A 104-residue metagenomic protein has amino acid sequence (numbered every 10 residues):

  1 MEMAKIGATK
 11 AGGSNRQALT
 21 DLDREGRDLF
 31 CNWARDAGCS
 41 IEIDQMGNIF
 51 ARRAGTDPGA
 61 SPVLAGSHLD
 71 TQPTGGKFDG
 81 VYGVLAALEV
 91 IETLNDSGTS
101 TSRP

Functional and structural regions predicted by a protein language model:
M1-G75: Acidic/His- and Gly-rich active-site-bordering loop/insert found across diverse amide/peptide-bond hydrolases
A65, G75-P104: Alpha-helical metal-binding/catalytic segments enriched in His/Glu/Asp
